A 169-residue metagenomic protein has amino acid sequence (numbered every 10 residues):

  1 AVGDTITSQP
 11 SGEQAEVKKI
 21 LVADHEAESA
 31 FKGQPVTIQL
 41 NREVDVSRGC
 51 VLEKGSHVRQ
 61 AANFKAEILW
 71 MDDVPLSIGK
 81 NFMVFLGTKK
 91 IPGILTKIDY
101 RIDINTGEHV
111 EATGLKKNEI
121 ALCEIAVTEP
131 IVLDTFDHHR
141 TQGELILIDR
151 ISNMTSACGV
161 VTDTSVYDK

Functional and structural regions predicted by a protein language model:
A1-K169: C-terminal effector/interaction modules appended to NTPase cores
